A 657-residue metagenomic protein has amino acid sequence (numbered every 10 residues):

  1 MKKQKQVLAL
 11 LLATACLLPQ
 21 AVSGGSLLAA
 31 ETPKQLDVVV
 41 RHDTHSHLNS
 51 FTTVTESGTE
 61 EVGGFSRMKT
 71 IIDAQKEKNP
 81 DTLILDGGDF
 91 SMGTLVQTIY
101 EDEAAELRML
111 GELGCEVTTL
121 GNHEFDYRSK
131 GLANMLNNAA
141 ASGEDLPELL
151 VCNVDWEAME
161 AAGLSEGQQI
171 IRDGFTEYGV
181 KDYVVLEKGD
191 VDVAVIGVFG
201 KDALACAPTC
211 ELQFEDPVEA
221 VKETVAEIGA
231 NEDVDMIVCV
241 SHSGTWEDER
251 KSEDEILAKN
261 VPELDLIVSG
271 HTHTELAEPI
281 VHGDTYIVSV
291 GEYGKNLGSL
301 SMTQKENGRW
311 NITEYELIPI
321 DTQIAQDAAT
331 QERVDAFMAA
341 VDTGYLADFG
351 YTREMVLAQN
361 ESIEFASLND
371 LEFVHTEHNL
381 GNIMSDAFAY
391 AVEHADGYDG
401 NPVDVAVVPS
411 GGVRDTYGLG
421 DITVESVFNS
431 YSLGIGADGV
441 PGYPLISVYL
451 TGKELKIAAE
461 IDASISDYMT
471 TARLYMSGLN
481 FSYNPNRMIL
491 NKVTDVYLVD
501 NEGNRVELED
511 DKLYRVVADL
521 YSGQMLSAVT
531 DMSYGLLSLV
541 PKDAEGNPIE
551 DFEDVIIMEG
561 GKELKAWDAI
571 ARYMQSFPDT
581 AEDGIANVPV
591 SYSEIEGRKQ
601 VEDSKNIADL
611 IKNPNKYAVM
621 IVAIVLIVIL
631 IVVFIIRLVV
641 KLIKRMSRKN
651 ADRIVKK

Functional and structural regions predicted by a protein language model:
M1-K3: N-terminal secretory signal peptides that target proteins for export/translocation
K5-A15, G24, M620-I624: Sec-dependent N-terminal signal peptides
L18-T32: Sec-dependent signal peptide cleavage junction
L28-Q323, A387, Y449, S466 (+1 more regions): Acidic, metal/ion-coordinating pockets
T32-V40, S46-E61, F65-I71, E77 (+3 more regions): Catalytic centers of hydrolytic enzymes
